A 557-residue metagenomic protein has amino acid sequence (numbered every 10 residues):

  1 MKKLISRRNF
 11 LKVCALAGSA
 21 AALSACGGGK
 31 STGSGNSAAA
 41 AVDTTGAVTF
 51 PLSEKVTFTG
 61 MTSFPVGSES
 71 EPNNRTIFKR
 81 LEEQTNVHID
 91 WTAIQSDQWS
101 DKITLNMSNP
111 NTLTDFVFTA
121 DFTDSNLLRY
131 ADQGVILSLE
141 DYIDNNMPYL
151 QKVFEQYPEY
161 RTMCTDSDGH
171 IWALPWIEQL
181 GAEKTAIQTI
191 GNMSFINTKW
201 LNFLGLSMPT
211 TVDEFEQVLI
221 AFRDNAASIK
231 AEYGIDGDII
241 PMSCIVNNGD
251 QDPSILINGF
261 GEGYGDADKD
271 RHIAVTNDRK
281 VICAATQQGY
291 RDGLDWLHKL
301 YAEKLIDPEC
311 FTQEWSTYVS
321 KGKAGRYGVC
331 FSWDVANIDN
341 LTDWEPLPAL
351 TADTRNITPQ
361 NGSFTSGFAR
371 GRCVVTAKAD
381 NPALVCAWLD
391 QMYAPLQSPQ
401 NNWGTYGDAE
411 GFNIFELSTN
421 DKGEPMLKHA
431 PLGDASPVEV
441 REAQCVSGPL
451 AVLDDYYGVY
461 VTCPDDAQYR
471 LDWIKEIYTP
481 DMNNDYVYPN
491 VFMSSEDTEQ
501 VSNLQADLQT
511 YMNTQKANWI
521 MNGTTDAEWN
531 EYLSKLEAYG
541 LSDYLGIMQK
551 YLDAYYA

Functional and structural regions predicted by a protein language model:
K2-S6, L11-E214, A226, G265-I273 (+2 more regions): Conserved N-terminal structural module of periplasmic/extracytoplasmic solute-binding proteins
V56, T62-N73, L180-F195, N202-M208 (+3 more regions): Extracytoplasmic/periplasmic substrate-binding proteins
T62-V66, A93-Q98, M107, F118-T123 (+13 more regions): Short, flexible loop/turn elements at secondary-structure junctions
F78, T104-M107, N111-L113, V117 (+4 more regions): Catalytic-domain carbohydrate-binding cleft regions of carbohydrate-active enzymes
S138-E159, L219-F222, G237-D266, V329-D339: Carboxylate/His-rich catalytic cores and anion/metal-binding grooves
E140, D168-Q251, V275-K321, V375-D408 (+1 more regions): Helix-loop-helix "hinge/cap" segment bordering the ligand-binding cleft or interdomain interface
F215, K299-Y301, Y318-W333, T342 (+1 more regions): Glycine-rich, aromatic-lined ligand/substrate-binding cores of catalytic and carbohydrate-binding domains
A387, A394-A517, G523: Conserved small-residue motifs centered on glycine
